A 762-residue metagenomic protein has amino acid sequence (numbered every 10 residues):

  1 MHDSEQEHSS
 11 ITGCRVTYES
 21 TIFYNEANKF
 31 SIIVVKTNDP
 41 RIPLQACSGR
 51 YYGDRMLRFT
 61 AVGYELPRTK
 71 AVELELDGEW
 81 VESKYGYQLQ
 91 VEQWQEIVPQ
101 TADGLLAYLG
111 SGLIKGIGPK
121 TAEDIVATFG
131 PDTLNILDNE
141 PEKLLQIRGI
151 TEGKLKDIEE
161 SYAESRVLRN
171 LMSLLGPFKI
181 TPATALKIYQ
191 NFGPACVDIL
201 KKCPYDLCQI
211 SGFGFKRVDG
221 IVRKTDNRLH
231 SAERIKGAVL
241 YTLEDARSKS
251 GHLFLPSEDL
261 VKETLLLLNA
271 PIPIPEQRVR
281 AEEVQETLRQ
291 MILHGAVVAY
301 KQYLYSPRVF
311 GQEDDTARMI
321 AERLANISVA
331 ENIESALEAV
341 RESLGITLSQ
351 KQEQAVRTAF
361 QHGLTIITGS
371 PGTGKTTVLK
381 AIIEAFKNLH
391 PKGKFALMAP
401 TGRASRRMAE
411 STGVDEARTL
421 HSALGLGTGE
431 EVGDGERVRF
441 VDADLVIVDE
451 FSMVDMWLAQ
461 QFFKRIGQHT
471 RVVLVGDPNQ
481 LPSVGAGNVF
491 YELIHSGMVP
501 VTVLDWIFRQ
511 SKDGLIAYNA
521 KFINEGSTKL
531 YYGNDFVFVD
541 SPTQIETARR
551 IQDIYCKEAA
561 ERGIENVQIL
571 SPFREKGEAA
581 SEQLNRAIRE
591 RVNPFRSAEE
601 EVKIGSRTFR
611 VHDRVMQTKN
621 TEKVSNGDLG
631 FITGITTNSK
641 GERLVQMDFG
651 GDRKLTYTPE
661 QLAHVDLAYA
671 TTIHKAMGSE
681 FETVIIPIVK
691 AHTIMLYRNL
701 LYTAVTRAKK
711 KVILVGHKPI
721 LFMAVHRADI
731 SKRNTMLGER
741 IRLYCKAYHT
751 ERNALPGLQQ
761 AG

Functional and structural regions predicted by a protein language model:
M1-N332, G762: Accessory, non-ATPase domains that flank or precede helicase/AAA+ motor cores in DNA-metabolism machines
L113, Q209, G369, A399 (+1 more regions): The Walker A (P-loop) glycine that initiates the GxxxxGKT/S ATP-binding motif of P-loop NTPases
G345-Q361: N-terminal pre-P-loop "Q-motif" helix
Q361-I367: Pre-Walker A (Motif I) flank of P-loop NTPase domains
I366, T377, A381, A385 (+7 more regions): Conserved helicase motor core of SF1/SF2 NTP-dependent helicases
G374: Conserved glycine(s) of the Walker
P478-K623, T633-T637, Y744, G757-Q760: Conserved helicase motor core of P-loop NTPases
D628-G762: C-terminal accessory regions
